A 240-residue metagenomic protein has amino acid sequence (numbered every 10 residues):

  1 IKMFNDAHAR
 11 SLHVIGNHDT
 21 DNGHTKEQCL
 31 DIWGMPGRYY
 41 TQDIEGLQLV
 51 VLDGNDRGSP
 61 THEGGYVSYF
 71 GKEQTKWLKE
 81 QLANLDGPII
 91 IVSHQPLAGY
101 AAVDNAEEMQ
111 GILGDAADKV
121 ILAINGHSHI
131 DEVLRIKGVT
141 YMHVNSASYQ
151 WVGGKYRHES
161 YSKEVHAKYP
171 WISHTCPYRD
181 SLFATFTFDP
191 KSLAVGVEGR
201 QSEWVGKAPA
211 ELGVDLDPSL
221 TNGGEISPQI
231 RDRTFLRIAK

Functional and structural regions predicted by a protein language model:
I1-K79, A83-N84, E108-I121, I130-F188: Extended active-site neighborhood of metal-dependent phosphoesterases/phosphodiesterases
G16-N17, H94, G126-H127: Active-site glycine-centered loops adjacent to acidic/histidine catalytic or metal-binding residues that shape
D19-G23, A98-V103: Acidic-and-aromatic substrate-binding clefts and catalytic sites of carbohydrate-active enzymes
L49-V51, I90-V92, I124: Structural motif
P60-H62, A101, W151, G196 (+1 more regions): Short acidic, gly/pro-rich beta-turn/loop elements at beta-sheet edges and active-site/ligand-binding grooves
E80-Y100: Short acidic, glycine-rich surface-loop motifs adjacent to enzyme active sites
V103, H127-S128: Alpha-helix N-cap/helix-start capping motif
V165-K240: A short C-terminal boundary segment appended to hydrolase-like catalytic domains
